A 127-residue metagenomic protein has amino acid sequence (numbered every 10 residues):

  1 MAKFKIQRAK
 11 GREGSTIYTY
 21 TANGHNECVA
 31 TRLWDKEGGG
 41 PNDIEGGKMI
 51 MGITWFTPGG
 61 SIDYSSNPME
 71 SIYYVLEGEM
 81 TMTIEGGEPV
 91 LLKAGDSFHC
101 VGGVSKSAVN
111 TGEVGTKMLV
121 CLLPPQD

Functional and structural regions predicted by a protein language model:
M1-K48: A short, N-terminal "cap"/entry segment at the start of jelly-roll beta-barrel domains of the cupin/DSBH fold
V29, G47-G52, S71, G78 (+2 more regions): A generic structural signal for short beta-strands and their flanking turns/coil linkers
R32-G40, I50-N67, G102-G103: Conserved short histidine dyad/triad with adjacent acidic residue
I53-T57, N67-M82, C121: Short, conserved beta-strand element in jelly-roll/cupin
T54, I72, H99, E113-D127: A short hydrophobic beta-strand segment most commonly corresponding to one strand of the jelly-roll/cupin
I62-Y64, M82-T83, C100, K106-E113: Short beta-strand His + acidic residue motifs that chelate non-heme Fe in jelly-roll/DSBH and cupin folds
P68, E88, V104-S105, V114: A generic "binding-loop/recognition-motif" signal
G86-G102: Short acidic-glycine-tyrosine-enriched beta hairpin
